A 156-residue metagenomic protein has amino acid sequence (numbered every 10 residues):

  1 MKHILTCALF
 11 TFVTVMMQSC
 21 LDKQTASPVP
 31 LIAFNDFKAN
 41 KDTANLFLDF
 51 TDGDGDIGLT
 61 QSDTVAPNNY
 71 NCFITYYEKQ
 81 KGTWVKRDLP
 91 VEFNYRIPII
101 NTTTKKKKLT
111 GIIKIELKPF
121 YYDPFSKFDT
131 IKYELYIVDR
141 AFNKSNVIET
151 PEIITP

Functional and structural regions predicted by a protein language model:
M1-I4: Positively charged n-region of N-terminal signal peptides that target proteins for export
T6-T14: Hydrophobic helical h-region of N-terminal Sec-dependent signal peptides in bacterial secretory/periplasmic proteins
M16-S19: C-terminal motif of bacterial Sec signal peptides marking the signal peptidase cleavage site
L21-P156: Non-catalytic macromolecular-recognition regions in eukaryotic signaling proteins
